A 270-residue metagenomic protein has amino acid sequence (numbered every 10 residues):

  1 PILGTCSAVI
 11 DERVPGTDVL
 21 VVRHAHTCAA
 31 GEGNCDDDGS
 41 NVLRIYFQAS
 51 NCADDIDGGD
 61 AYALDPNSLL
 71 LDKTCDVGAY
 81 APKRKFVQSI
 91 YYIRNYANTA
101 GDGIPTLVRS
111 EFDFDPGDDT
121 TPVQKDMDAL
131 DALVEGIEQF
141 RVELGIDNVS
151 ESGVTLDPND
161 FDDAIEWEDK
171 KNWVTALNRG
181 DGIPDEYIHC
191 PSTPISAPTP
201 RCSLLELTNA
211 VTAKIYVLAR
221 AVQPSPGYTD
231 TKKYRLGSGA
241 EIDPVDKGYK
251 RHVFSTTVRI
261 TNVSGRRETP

Functional and structural regions predicted by a protein language model:
P1-T212, Y216, V222-K250, S255 (+1 more regions): N-terminal pilin/flagellin-like segments and related low-complexity appendage regions
I260-G265: Helix-rich interaction surfaces within compact, conserved domain-sized segments that mediate assembly or partner
